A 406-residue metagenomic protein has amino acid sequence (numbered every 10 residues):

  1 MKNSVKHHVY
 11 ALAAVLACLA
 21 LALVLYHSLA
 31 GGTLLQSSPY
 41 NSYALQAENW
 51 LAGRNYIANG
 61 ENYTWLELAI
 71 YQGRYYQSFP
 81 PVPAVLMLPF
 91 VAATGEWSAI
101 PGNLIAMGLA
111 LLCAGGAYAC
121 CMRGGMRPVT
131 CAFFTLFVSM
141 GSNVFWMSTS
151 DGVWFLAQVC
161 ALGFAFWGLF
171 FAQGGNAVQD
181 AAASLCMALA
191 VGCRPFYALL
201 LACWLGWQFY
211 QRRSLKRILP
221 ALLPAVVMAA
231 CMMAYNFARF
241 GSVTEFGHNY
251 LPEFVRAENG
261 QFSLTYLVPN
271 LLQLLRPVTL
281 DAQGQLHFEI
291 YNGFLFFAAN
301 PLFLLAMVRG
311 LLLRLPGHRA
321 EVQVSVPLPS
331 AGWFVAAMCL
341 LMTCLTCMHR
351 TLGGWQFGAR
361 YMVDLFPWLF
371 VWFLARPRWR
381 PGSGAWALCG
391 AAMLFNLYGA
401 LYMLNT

Functional and structural regions predicted by a protein language model:
M1-T406: Membrane-proximal envelope and lipid/glycan-remodeling enzymes
